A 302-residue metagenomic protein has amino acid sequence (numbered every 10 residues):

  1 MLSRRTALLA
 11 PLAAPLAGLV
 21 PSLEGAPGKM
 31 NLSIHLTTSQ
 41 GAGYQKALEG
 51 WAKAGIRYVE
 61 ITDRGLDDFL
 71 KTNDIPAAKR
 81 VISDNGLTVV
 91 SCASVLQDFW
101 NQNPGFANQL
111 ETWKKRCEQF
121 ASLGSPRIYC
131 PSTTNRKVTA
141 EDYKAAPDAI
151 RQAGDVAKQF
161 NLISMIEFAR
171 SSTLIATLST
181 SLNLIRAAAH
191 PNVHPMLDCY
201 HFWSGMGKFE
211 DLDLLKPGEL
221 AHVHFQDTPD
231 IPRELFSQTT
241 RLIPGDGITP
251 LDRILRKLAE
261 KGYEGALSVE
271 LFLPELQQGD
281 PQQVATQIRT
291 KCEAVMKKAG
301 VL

Functional and structural regions predicted by a protein language model:
L2, A7-L12, L23-L36, Q40-A54 (+3 more regions): Histidine-acidic metal/acid-base catalytic patches
P11-S22, G28, Q45-K46, D84 (+4 more regions): Active-site acidic/histidine proton-transfer and metal-coordination neighborhood in alpha/beta enzyme cores
T38-Q40, D63-G65, V95-D98, S132-R136 (+4 more regions): Active-site-proximal loop/turn and secondary-structure-junction residues that shape catalytic pockets, frequently
R57-Y58, T88, P126, I163 (+1 more regions): Residue-level detector of anion-binding/catalytic polar loops
I61-K79, K137: Glycine-rich, proline-tolerant flexible connector loops at the mouths of alpha/beta enzymes
D74-D84, A149-A153, D211, I254-K257: Catalytic-core regions built around general acid/base machinery
P76-N103: Mid-chain, structured segments of secreted extracytoplasmic proteins
